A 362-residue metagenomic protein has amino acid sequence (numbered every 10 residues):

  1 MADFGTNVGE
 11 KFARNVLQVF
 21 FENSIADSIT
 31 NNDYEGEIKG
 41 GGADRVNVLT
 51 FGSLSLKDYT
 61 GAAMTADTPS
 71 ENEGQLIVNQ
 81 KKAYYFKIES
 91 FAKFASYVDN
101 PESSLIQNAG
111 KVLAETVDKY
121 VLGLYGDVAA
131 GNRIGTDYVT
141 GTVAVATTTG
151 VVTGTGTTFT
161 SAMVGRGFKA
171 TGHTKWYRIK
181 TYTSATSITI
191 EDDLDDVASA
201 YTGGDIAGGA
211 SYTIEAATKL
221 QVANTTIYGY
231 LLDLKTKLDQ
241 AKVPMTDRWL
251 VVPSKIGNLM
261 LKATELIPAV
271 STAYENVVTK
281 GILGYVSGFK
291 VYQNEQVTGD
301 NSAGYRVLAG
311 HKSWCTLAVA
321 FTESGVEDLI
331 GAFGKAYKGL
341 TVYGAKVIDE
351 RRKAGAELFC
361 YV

Functional and structural regions predicted by a protein language model:
A2-N32, G40, R45-G52, N72-N79 (+4 more regions): Sequence/fold signature of self-assembling virion shell proteins
V46-V48, K57-A62: Short N-terminal amphipathic alpha-helices
V48, E73-R133, D239-I256, V291 (+1 more regions): Long, contiguous amphipathic alpha-helices that act as assembly "spine/axial" helices in icosahedral shell and virion
L56-Y59, K87, L259-K262, K346: Short helix/loop capping segments that flank catalytic or ligand/cofactor-binding pockets
A63-M64, P69-N72: Active-site-surrounding "flap" and adjacent substrate/cofactor-binding loops of secreted or lumenal enzymes, prototyped
E102, I106, S161, N224-I227 (+1 more regions): Generic alpha-helical secondary structure
D137-M163, K169-T226: Small/polar beta-strand repeat architecture
T218-Q240, R248-L261: Glycine-rich, mobile lid/loop segments that gate access to catalytic sites or pores
